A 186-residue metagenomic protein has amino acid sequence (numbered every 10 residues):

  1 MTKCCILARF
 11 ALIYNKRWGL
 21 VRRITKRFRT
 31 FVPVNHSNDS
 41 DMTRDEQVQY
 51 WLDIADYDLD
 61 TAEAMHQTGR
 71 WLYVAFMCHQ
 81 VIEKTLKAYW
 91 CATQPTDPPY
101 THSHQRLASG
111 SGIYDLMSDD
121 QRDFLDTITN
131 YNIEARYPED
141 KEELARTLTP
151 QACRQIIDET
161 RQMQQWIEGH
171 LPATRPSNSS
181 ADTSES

Functional and structural regions predicted by a protein language model:
C4-C5: Cysteine-centered motifs
L12-S186: Terminal alpha-helical segments
